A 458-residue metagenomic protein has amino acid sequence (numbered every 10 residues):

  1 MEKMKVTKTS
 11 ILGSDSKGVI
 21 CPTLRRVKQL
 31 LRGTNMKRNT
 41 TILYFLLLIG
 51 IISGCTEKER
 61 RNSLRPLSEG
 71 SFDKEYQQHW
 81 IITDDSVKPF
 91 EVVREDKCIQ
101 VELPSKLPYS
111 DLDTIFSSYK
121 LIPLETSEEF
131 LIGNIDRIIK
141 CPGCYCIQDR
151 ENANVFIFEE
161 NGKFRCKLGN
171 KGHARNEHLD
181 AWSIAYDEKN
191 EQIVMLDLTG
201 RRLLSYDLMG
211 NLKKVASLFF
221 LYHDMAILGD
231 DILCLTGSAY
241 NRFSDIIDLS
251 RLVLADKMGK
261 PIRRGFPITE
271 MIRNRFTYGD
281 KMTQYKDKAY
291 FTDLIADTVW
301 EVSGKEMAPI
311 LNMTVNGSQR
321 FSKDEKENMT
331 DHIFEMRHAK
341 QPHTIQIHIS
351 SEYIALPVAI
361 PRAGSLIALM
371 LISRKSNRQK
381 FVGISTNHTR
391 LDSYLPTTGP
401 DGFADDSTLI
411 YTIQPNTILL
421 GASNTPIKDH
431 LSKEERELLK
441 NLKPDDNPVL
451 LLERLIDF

Functional and structural regions predicted by a protein language model:
I52-G54: C-terminal motif of bacterial Sec signal peptides marking the signal peptidase cleavage site
E69-L121: Blade/loop signatures of beta-propeller domains
L124-I135, N152-N154, K163-N190: Blade-loop segments of beta-propeller domains
E128, G169-N176, S217-H223, I268-I272 (+2 more regions): Short coil/turn segments at the loop-to-beta-strand junctions that recur within blades of beta-propeller repeat folds
N134-R137, L179-I184, F220-I227, R273-K281 (+2 more regions): Repeated scaffold domains used in trafficking and secretory/extracellular systems, primarily beta-propellers
C144-D149, E191-D197, D231-F243, Q284-W300 (+2 more regions): Short beta-strand elements that form the blades of beta-propeller/WD-repeat-like and other beta-sheet-rich scaffold
D180, D197-F243, D248, G265-E270: Asp-box/WD-like beta-propeller blade repeats and closely related beta-sheet repeat scaffolds
I310-D331, K375-D405: Conserved blade-ending motifs and adjacent loop-strand segments that build the rim/top face of beta-propeller domains
